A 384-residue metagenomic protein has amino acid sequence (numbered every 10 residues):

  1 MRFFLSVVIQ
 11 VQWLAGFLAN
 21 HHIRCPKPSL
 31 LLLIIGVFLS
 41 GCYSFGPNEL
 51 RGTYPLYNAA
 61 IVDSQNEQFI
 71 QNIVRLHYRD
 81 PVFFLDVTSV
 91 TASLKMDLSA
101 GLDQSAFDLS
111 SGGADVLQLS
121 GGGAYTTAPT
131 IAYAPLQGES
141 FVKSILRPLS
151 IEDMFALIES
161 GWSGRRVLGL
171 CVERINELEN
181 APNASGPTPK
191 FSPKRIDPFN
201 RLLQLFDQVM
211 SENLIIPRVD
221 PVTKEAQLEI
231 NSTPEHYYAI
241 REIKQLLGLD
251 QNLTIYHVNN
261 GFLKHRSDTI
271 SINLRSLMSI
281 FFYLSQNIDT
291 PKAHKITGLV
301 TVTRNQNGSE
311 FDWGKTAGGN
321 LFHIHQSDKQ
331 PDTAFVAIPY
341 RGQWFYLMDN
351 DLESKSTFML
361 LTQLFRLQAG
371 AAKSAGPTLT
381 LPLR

Functional and structural regions predicted by a protein language model:
R2, K27-L33: Sec-dependent signal peptide recognition, specifically the positively charged N-region followed immediately by
F3-F4, F17: Aromatic (phenylalanine/tyrosine) cluster motif
S6-V7, A337: Intrinsically disordered, low-complexity regions enriched in Ser/Pro/Gly/Gln/His and often acidic
V7-V11, I23, I34-I35: Short hydrophobic transmembrane-like helices used for membrane targeting/insertion
W13-A15, A19-P26: Intrinsically disordered, low-complexity segments enriched in serine/proline and basic residues
L39-G41: C-terminal motif of bacterial Sec signal peptides marking the signal peptidase cleavage site
Y43-R384: N-terminal amphipathic/basic membrane-interacting segments and domains, especially the gasdermin N-terminal
